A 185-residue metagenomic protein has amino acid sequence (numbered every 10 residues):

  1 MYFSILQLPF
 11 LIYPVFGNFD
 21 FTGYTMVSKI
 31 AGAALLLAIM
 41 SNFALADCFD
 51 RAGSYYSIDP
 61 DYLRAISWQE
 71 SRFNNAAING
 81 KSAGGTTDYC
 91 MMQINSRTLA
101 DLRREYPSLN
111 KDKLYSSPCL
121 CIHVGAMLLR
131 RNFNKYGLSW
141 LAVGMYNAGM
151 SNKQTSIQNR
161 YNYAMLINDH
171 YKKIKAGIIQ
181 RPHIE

Functional and structural regions predicted by a protein language model:
S4, V27-L36: Sec-dependent signal peptide recognition, specifically the positively charged N-region followed immediately by
L8: Cationic, low-complexity basic patches in intrinsically disordered or flexible, solvent-exposed regions
L45-E185: Catalytic glycan-binding domains that act on GlcNAc-containing polysaccharides
